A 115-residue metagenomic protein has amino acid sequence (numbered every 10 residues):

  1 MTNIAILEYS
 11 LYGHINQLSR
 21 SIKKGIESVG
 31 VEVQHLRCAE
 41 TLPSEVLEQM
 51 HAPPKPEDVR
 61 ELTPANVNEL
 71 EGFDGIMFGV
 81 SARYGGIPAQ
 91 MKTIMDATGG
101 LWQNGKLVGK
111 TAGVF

Functional and structural regions predicted by a protein language model:
M1-L107: N-terminal beta1-alpha1-beta2 submodule of the flavodoxin-like/Rossmannoid cofactor-binding fold
V108-F115: Short, glycine-/small-residue-rich phosphate/pyrophosphate-handling segment
